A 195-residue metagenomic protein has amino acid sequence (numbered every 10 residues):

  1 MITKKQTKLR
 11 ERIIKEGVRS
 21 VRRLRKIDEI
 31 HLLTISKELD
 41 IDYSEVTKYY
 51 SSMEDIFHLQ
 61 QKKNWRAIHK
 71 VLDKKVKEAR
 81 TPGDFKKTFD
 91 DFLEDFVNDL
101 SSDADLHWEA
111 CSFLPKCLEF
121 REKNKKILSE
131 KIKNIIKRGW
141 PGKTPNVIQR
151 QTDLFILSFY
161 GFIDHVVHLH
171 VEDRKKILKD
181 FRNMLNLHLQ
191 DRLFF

Functional and structural regions predicted by a protein language model:
M1-R25: Basic, helix-initiating cap at the start of DNA-binding domains
L9-G17, I35, Q60-I68: Generic hydrophobic, amphipathic alpha-helix propensity
R12, R23-D55, L59: Helix-turn-helix
D55-A67, R121-N124: Alpha-helical DNA-contacting segments of helix-turn-helix folds
L59, D73-S102: Hydrophobic alpha-helical connector segments
H69, D99, P115-P141, Q149-D153: Amphipathic alpha-helical packing segments from all-alpha helical-bundle domains
V97-E119, D164, H168: Amphipathic alpha-helical segments used for helix-helix packing
R138-L185, F195: Hydrophobic/aromatic-rich alpha-helical bundle segments in the mid-to-C-terminal region
